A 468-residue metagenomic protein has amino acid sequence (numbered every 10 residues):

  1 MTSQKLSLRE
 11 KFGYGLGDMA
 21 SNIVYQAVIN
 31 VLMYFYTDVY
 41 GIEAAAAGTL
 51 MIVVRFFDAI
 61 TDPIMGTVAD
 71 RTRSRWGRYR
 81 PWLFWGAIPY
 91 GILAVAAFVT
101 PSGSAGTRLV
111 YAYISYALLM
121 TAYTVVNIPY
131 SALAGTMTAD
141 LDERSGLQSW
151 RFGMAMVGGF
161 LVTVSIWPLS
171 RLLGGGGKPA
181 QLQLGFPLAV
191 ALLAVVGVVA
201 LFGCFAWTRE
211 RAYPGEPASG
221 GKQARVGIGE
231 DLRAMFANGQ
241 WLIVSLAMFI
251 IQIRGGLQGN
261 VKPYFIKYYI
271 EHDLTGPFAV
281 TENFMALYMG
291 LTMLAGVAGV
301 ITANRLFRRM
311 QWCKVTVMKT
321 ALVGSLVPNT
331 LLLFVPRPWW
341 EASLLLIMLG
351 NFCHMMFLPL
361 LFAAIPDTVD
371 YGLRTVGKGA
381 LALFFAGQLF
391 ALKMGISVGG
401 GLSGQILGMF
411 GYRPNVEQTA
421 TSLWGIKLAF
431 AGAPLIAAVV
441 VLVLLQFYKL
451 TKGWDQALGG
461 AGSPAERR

Functional and structural regions predicted by a protein language model:
M1-R468: Membrane-embedded alpha-helical bundles of multi-pass transporters/translocases, especially carrier/permease families
